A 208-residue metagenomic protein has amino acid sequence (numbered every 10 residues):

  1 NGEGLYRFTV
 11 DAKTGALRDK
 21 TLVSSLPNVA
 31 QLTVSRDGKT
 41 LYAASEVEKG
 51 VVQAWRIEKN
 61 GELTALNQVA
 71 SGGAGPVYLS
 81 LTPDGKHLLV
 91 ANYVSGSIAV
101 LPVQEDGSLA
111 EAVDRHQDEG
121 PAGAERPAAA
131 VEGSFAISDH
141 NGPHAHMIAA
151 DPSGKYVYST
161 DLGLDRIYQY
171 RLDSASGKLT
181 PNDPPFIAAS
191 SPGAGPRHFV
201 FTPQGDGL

Functional and structural regions predicted by a protein language model:
N1, E46-V47, Y93, V103 (+2 more regions): Short loop/turn segments immediately following the C-termini of beta-strands
L5, K49-V52, G96-A99, D165-I167: Structural signal for beta-propeller blades
T9-G15, W55-E62, V100-A110, Y170-L179: Short loop/turn segments immediately following beta-strands, especially the blade-tip and inter-blade linker loops
N28-A30, G75, H144, G195: Beta-rich catalytic cores
R36-G38, P83-D84, P152-S153, P203-G205: Residue-level detector of Asp-centered blade-edge/turn motifs that repeat once per structural unit in beta-propeller
E62-M147: Asp-box/WD-like beta-propeller blade repeats and closely related beta-sheet repeat scaffolds
